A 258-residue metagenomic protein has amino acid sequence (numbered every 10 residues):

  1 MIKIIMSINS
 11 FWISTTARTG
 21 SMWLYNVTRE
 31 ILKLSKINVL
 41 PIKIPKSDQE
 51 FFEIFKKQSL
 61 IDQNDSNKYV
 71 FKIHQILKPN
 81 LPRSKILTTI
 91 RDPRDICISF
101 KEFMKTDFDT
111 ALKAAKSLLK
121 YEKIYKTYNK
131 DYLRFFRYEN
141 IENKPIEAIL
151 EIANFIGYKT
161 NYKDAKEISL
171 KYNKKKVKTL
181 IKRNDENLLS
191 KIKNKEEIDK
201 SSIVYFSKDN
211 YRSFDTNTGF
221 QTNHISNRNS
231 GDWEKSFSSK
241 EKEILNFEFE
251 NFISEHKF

Functional and structural regions predicted by a protein language model:
M1-K68: PAPS-dependent sulfotransferase catalytic core
I2-F11, Y162-F258: PAPS-dependent sulfotransferases, especially Golgi type II membrane carbohydrate sulfotransferases
S59-D65, P79, K123-D131: Short, conserved catalytic or adaptor-binding loops enriched in Gly and charged residues
F71, K85-T88, R134-F136: Hydrophobic/aromatic beta-strand patches that form the interior of the parallel beta-sheet core in alpha/beta enzyme
L77-S84: Short loop/helix-cap segments at secondary-structure boundaries that form the rim of catalytic
S84-K101, L245: Conserved phosphate-donor/acceptor-positioning beta-strand/loop module used by diverse small-molecule
I98-K171, K175-K191, F214: PAPS-dependent sulfotransferase catalytic domain
